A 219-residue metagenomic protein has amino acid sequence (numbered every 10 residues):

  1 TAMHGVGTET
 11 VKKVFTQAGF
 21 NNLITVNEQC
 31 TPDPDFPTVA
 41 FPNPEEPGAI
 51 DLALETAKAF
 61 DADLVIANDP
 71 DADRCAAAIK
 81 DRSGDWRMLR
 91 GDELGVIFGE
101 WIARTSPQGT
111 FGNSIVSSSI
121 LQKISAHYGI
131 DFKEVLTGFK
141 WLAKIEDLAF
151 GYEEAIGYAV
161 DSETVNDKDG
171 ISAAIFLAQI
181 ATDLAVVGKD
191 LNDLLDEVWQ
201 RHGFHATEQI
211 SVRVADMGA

Functional and structural regions predicted by a protein language model:
A2-N21, Q29: Active-site pocket-lining segments that scaffold enzyme catalytic pockets across diverse folds
A2-T8, A72-R74, S117-S119, D216-A219: Gly/Ser/Thr-rich loops at beta-strand to alpha-helix junctions that form or flank small-molecule/cofactor-binding
V11, D73-L94, L121: Short Gly/Thr/Asp-enriched flexible loops that form oxyanion-binding sites at enzyme active sites
T16, K80-S83, E154: Short acidic-glycine loop/turn motifs at beta-strand connectors
Q17-A77: N-terminal small/polar loop signature for handling phosphorylated ligands or for N-terminal nucleophile
A49-L52, L94, F98, W141: Well-ordered alpha-helical segments embedded in enzymatic catalytic cores
K58, A62-L64, D85-R87, T105-A219: Phosphate-binding and adjacent anionic-ligand microenvironments
G91-Q108: Ser/Thr/Gly-rich flexible loops in soluble cytosolic domains mediating phosphotransfer, phosphorylation
